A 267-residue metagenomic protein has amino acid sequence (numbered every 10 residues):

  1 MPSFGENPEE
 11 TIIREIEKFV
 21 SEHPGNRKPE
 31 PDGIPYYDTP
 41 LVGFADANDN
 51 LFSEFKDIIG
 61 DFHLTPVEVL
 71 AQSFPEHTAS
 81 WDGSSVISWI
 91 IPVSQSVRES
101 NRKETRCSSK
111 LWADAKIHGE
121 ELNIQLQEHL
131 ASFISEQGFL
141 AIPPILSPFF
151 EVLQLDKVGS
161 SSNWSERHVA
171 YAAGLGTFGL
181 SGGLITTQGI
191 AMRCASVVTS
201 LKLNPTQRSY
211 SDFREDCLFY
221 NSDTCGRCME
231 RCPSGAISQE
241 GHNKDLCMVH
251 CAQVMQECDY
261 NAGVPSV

Functional and structural regions predicted by a protein language model:
M1-K116: Non-catalytic, usually N-terminal nucleic-acid engagement modules in DNA/RNA processing proteins
T105-V267: Catalytic cores of enzyme domains
